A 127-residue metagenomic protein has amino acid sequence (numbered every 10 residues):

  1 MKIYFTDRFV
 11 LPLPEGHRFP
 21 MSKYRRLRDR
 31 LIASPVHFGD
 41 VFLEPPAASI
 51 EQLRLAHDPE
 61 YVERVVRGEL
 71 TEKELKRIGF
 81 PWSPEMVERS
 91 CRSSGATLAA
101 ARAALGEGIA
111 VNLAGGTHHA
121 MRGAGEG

Functional and structural regions predicted by a protein language model:
M1-G127: HDAC/HDAC-like amidohydrolase catalytic core signature
